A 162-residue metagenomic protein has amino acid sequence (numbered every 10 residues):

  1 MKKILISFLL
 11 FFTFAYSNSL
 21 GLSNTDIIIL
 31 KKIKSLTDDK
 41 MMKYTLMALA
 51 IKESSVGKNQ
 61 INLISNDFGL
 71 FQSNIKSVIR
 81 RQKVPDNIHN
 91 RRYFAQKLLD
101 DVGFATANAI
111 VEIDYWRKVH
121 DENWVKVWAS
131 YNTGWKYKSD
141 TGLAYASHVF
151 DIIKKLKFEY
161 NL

Functional and structural regions predicted by a protein language model:
I4-T13: Sec-dependent N-terminal signal peptides
N18-L162: Catalytic glycan-binding domains that act on GlcNAc-containing polysaccharides
